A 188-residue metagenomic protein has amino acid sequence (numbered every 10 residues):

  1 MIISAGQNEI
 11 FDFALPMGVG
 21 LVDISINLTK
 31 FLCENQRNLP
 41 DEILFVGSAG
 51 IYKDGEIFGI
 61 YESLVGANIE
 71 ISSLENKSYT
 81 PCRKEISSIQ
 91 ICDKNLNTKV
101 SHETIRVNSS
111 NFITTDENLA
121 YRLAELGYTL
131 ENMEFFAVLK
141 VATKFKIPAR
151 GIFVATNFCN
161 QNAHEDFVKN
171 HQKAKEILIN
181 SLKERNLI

Functional and structural regions predicted by a protein language model:
M1-S88: Metabolite-binding pocket within alpha/beta catalytic cores that recognizes anionic/polar moieties
G6-Q7, G50, N111, T156-F158: Glycine-rich beta-alpha junction loops
A14, L119-A120, N162-E165: Short acidic, glycine/proline-rich loop/turn micro-motifs
N27-F31, I89-D93, A174-R185: Short, well-ordered amphipathic alpha-helical segments that serve as non-catalytic structural scaffolds within diverse
N76-N132, F136-F145: Active-site rim beta-loop-alpha module in soluble metabolic enzymes
A142-K169: Zn-dependent metallopeptidase/amidohydrolase metal-coordination segment
C159-I188: His/Asp/Glu-rich mid-to-C-terminal helical/loop segments that flank catalytic regions of hydrolases
